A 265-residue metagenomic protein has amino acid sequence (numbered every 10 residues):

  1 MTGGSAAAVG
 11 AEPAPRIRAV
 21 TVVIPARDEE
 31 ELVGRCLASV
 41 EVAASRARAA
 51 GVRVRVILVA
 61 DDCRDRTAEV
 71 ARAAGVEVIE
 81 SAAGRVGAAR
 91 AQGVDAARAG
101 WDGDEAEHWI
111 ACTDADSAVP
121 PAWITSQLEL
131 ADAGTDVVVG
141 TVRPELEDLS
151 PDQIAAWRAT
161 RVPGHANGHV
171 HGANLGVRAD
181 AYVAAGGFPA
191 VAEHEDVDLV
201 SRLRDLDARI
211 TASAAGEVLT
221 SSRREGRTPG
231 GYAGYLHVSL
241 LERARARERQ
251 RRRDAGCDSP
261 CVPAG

Functional and structural regions predicted by a protein language model:
G3-G10, E29-R48: Short, well-formed alpha-helical segments that are part of the catalytic scaffolds of diverse glycosyltransferases
R18-I24, V33, S39-V40, R53-V59: Hydrophobic targeting segments
I57-E69: A conserved acidic beta->alpha catalytic loop
R66, A106-H108, T113-E129: Acidic donor-binding/catalytic loop of UDP-sugar-dependent glycosyltransferases, especially processive GT2
A68-G103: Conserved donor nucleotide-binding strand/loop of the catalytic core
P121-P151: Conserved donor NDP-sugar-binding/catalytic core segment of glycosyltransferases
R158-G176: A recurrent flexible, glycine/aromatic-enriched loop bordering the glycosyltransferase active site that acts as
E193-L199: Acidic donor-binding loop at a coil-to-helix junction in glycosyltransferase catalytic cores that engages
